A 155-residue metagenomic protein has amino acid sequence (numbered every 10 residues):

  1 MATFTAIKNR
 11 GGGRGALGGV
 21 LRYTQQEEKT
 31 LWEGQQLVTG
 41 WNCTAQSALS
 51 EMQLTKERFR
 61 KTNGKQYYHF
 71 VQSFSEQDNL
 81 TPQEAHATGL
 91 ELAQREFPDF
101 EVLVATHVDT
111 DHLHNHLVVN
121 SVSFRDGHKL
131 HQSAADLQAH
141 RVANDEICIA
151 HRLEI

Functional and structural regions predicted by a protein language model:
M1-I155: N-terminal nicking endonuclease/strand-transfer module with a His-rich metal-binding environment and a catalytic Tyr
